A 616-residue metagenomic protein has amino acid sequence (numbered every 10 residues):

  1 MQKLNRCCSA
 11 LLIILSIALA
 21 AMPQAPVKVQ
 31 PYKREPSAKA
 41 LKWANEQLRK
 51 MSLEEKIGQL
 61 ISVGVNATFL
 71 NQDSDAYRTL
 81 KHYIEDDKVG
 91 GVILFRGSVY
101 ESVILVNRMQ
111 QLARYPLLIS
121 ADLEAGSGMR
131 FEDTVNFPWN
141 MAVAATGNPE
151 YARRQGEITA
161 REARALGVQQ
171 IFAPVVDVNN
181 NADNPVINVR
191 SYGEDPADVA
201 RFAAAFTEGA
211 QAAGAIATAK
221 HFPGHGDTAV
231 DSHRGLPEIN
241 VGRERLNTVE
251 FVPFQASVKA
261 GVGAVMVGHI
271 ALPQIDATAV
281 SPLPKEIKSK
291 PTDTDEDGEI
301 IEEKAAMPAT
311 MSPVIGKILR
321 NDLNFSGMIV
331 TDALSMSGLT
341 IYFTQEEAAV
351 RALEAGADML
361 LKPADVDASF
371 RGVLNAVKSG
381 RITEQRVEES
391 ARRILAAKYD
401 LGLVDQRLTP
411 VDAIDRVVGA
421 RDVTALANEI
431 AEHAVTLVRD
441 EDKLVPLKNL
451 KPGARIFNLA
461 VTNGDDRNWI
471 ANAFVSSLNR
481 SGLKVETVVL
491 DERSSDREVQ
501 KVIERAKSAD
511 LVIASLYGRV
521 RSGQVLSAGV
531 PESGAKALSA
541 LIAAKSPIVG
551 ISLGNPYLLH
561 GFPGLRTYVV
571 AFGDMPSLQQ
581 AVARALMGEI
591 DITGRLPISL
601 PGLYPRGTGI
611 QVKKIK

Functional and structural regions predicted by a protein language model:
M1-L11: Bacterial N-terminal signal peptides that target proteins for export
S9-A20: Bacterial N-terminal signal peptides
P23-H82, M311-S312, N321, Y342-K616: Preference for extracellular/luminal or secreted protein segments
R49-S52, V92, E101-L117, A121 (+3 more regions): Second-shell residues forming the walls of enzyme active-site clefts
V63-D75, N140-R153, G235-V249, S335-F343: Active-site mouth loops of central-metabolism enzymes
N66-F69, A121-M129, Q169-N179, A219-H225 (+2 more regions): Short glycine-enriched loops at secondary-structure junctions
E85-R96, A279: A short aromatic-anchored loop/beta-hairpin motif
T146-V168, V175-P196, A203, T207 (+4 more regions): A substrate-binding/cap region within the structured catalytic cores of diverse enzymes
